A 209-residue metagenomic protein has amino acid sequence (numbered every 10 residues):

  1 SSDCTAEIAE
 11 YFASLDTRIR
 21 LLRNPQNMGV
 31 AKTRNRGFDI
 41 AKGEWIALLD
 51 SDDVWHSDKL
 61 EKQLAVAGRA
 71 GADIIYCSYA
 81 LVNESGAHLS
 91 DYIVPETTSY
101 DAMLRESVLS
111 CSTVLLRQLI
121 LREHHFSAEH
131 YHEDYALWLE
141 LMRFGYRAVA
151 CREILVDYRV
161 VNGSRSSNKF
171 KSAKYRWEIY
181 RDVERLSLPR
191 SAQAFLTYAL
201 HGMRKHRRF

Functional and structural regions predicted by a protein language model:
S1-I8, Q26, D50: A conserved acidic beta->alpha catalytic loop
A6-E7, N35, G43, H56-G68: Short alpha-helix within the catalytic core of nucleotide-sugar-dependent glycosyltransferases
N24-A41, K62: Glycine-rich, basic loop-to-helix element that forms the pyrophosphate-binding segment of sugar-nucleotide handling
D39, T97-K171: Conserved nucleotide-sugar donor-binding catalytic segment
I46: Short aromatic/hydrophobic "clamp" motif used to bind/position activated sugar donors
D50-V54, S78: The conserved acidic donor/metal-binding loop of glycosyltransferases
D58-L89: Conserved donor NDP-sugar-binding/catalytic core segment of glycosyltransferases
A148, I154-L155, G163-F209: Non-catalytic, C-terminal membrane-associated alpha-helical segments of glycosyltransferases
